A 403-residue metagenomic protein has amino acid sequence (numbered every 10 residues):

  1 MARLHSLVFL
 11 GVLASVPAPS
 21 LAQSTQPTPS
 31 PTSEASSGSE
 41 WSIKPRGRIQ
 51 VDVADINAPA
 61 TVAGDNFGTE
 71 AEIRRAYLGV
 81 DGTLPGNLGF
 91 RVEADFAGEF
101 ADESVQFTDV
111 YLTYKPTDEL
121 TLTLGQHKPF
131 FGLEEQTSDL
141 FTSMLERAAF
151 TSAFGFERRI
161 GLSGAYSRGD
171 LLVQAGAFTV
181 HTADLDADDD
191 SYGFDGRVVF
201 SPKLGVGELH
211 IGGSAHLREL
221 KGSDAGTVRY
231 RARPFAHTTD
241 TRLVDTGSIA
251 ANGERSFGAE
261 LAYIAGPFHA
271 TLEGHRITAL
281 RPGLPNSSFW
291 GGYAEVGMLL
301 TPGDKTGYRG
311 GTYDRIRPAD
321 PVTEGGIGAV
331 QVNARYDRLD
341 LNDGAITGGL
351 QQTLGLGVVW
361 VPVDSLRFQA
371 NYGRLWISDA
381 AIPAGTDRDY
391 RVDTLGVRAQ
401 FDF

Functional and structural regions predicted by a protein language model:
M1, V199-K203, G212, L220 (+1 more regions): C-terminal intrinsically disordered extensions
M1-V8: Bacterial N-terminal signal peptides that target proteins for export
F9-L13: Hydrophobic helical h-region of N-terminal Sec-dependent signal peptides in bacterial secretory/periplasmic proteins
P17-A18: N-terminal signal peptide c-region/cleavage motif recognized by signal peptidases
T25, G38, N57, G64-D65 (+1 more regions): Outer-membrane beta-barrel pore domains
P27-A58, A63-K221, L261, Y293-E324 (+2 more regions): Outer membrane beta-barrel
